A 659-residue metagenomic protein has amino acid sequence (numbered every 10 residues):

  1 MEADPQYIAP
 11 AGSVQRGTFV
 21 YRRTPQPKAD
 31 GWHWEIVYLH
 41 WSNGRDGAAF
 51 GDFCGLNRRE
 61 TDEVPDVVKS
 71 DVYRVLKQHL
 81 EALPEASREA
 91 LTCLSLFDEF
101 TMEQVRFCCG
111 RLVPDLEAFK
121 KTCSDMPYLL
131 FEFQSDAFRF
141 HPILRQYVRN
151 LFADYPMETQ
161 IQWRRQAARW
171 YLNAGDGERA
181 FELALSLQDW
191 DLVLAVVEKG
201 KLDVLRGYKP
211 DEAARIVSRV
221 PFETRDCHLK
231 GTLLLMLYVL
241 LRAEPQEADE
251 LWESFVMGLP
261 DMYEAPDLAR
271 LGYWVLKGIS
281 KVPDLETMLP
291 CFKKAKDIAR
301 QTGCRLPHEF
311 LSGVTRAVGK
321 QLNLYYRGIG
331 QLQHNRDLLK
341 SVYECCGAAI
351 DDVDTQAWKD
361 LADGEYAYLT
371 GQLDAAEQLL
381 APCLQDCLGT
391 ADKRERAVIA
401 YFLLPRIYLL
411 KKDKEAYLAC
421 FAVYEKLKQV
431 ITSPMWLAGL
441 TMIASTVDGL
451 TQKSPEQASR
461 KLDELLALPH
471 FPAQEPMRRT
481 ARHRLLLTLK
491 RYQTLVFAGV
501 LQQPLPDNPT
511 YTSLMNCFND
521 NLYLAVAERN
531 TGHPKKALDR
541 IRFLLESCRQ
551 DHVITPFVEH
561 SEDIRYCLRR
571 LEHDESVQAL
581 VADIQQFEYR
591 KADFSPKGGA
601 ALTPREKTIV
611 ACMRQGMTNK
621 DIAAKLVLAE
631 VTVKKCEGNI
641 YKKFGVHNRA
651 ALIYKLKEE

Functional and structural regions predicted by a protein language model:
E2-K69, E85-E89, S95-F100: Amphipathic alpha-helical "lid/sensor" segments that cap RecA-like P-loop NTPase cores
G55-Y73, R482-P604, A611, K620 (+2 more regions): Linker/hinge segments immediately adjacent to helix-turn-helix/homeobox DNA-binding domains
S70-A153, Q162: C-terminal boundary/linker of central alpha/beta nucleotide-binding cores
E158-L229, E247, L251: Extended alpha-helical scaffolding segments used for macromolecular assembly and cargo binding
A174, L202-R215, L240-M257, P283-Q301 (+6 more regions): Helix-turn-helix repeat elements of alpha-solenoid scaffolds
E178-R179, D189-W190, Y263-Y273, Q301-Q321 (+8 more regions): Alpha-solenoid helical repeat architecture
A195-L202, T232-E244, A269-T287, L311-L332 (+6 more regions): Tandem amphipathic alpha-helical repeat scaffolds
Q615-I653: Recognition helix of helix-turn-helix DNA-binding domains
